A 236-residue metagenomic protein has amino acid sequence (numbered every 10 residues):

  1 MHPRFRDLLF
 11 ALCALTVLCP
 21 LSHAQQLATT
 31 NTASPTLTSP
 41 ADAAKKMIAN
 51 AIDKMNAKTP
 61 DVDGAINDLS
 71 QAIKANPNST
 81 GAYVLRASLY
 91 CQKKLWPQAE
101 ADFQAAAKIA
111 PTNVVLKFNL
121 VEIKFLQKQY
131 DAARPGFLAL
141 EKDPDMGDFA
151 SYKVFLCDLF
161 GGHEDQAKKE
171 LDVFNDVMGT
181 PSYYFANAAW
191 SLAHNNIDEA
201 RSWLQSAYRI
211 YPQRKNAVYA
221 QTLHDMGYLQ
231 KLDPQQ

Functional and structural regions predicted by a protein language model:
L27-P35, H194-Q236: Terminal, low-structured helical/coil segments at or just beyond the last alpha-helical repeat
P40-N78, L85-Q92: Alpha-helical segment of the N-proximal tetratricopeptide repeat
N56, Q92-K93, L126-Q127, F160 (+1 more regions): Register position in tetratricopeptide repeats
Q71-A72, A105-A106, A139-L140, V173-F174 (+1 more regions): Canonical positions in the second alpha-helix
A75, I109-A110, L140-P144, D176-V177 (+1 more regions): Structural marker of alpha-solenoid helical repeat scaffolds
A82, L116, A150, Y183-Y184 (+1 more regions): TPR alpha-solenoid repeat register
V84-L85, N119, K153-V154, A186: Canonical tetratricopeptide repeat
